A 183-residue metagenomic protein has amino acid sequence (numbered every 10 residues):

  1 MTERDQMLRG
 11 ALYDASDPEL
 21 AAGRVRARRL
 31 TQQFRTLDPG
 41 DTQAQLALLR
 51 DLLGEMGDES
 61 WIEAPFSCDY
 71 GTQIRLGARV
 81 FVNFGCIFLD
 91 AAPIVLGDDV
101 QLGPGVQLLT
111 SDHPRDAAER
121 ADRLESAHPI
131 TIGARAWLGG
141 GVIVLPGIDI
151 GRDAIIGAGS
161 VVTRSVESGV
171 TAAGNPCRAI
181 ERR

Functional and structural regions predicted by a protein language model:
M1-E59, C177-I180: Terminal amphipathic alpha-helical/low-complexity segments used for targeting or macromolecular assembly
R4-D5, L52, D122, P129 (+1 more regions): Short secondary-structure boundary/capping segments
F66-I150, V170, N175-R183: Flexible, glycine/small-residue-enriched loop-and-beta-strand segment within the central core of proteins
D149, T163-R164: Active-site/ligand-binding-proximal alpha/beta "capping" segment
G159: Rossmann-like dinucleotide/phosphate-binding beta-alpha-beta segment
